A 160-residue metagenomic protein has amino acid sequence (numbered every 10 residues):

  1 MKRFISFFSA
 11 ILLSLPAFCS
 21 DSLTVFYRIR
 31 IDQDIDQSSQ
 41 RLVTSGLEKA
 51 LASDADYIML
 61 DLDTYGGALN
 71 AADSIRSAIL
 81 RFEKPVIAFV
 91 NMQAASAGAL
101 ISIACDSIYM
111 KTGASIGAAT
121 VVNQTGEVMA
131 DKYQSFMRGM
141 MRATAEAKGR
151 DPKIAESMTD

Functional and structural regions predicted by a protein language model:
M1-F4: Positively charged n-region of N-terminal signal peptides that target proteins for export
S6-P16: Bacterial N-terminal signal peptides
C19-D160: Soluble extramembrane regions of membrane proteins in the secretory/endomembrane system
